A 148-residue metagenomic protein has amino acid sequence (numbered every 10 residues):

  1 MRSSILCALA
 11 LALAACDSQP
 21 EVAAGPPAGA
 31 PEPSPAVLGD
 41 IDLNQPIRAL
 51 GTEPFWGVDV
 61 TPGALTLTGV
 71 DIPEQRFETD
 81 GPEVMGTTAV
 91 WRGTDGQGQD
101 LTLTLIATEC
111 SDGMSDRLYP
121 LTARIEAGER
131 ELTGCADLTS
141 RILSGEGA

Functional and structural regions predicted by a protein language model:
M1-A14: Sec-dependent bacterial lipoprotein signal peptides
A10, T104, E129-R130: Processing junctions and N-termini across compartments
C16-Q19: Bacterial signal peptide processing site
A24-R48: Post-signal peptide N-terminal segment of mature Sec-exported envelope proteins
N44-T104, T139: Central antiparallel beta-sheet cores of small beta-barrel/beta-sandwich binding domains
G98-L118: Acidic, glycine-rich flexible loop segments
R117-A148: C-terminal partner/receptor-binding element of secreted or periplasmic proteins
